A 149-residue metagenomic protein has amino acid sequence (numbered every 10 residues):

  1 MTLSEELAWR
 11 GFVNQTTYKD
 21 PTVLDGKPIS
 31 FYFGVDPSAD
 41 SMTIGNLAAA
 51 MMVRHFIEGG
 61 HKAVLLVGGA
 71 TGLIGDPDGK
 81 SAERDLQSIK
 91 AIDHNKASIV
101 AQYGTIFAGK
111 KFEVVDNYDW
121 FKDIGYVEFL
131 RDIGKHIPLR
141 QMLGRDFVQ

Functional and structural regions predicted by a protein language model:
M1-Q149: NTP-dependent nucleotidyl-transfer catalytic core
